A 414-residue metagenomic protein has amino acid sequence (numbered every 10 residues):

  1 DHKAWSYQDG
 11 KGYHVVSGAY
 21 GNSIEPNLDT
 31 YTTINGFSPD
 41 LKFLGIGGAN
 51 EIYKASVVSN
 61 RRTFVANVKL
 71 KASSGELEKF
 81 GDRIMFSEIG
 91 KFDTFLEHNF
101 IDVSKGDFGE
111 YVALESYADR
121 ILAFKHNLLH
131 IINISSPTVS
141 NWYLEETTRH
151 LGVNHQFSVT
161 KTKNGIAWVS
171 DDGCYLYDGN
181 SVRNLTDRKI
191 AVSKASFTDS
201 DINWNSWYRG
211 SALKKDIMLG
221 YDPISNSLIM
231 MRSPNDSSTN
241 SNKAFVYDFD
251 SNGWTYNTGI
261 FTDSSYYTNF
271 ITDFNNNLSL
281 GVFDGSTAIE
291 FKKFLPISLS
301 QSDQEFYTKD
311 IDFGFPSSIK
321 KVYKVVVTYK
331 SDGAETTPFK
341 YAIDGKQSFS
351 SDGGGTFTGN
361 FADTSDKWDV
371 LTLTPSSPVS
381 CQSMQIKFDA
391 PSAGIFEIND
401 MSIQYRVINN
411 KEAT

Functional and structural regions predicted by a protein language model:
D1-E76, K91-F100, R188, A195-T198 (+1 more regions): Disordered, low-complexity "stalk" and linker segments at domain junctions of extracellular and cell-surface proteins
H2-K3, R61, D82, N127 (+4 more regions): Repetitive beta-architecture junctions, highlighting loop-to-beta-strand starts across blade-like repeats
W5-G10, V15-N22, N27-D29, S302-T414: Non-cytosolic beta-sandwich-type ligand-binding/adhesion modules
W5-V16, D29-T33, G75-I101, N133-N141 (+3 more regions): Surface-exposed loop/turn elements that mediate protein-protein interactions on large endomembrane-trafficking
T63, L129, C174, T268 (+5 more regions): Viral virion structural and adsorption modules
L70, D107-I297: Beta-sheet-dominated scaffold domains
